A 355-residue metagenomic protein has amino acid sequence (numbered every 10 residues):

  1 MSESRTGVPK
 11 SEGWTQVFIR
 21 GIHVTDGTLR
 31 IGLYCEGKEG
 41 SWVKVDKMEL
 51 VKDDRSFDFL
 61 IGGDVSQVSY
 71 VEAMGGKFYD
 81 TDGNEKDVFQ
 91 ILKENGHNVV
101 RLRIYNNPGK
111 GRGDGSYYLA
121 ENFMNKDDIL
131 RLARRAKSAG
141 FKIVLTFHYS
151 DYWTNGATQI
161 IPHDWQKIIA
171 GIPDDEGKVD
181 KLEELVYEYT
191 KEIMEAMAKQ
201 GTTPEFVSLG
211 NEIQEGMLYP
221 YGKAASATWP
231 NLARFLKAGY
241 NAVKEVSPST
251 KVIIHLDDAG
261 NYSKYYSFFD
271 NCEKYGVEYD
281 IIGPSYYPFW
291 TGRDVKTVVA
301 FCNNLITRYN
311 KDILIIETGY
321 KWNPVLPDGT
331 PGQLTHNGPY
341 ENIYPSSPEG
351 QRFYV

Functional and structural regions predicted by a protein language model:
S2-T28, K38-G40: Extracellular carbohydrate recognition and processing domains and analogous Trp-centered ligand-binding platforms
G13, E36-K52: Extracellular carbohydrate recognition
I19-I22, I31, V45-L50, I282: Extracellular beta-strand elements of beta-rich domains used for carbohydrate recognition/degradation or cell-matrix
D54-I91: Boundary/entry segment of secreted carbohydrate-active catalytic domains
V71-E72, G76-G83, N107-G111, Y117-D127 (+4 more regions): Acidic-and-aromatic substrate-binding clefts and catalytic sites of carbohydrate-active enzymes
D82, K86-F89, P230, R234 (+4 more regions): Glycoside hydrolase catalytic-domain groove-lining segments
I91-T228, L232-K251, H255-D257: Substrate-binding cleft and catalytic face of glycoside hydrolase catalytic domains, especially the flexible beta-alpha
H163-D180, L326-S346: A solvent-exposed, charged loop/short amphipathic helix patch at secondary-structure junctions
